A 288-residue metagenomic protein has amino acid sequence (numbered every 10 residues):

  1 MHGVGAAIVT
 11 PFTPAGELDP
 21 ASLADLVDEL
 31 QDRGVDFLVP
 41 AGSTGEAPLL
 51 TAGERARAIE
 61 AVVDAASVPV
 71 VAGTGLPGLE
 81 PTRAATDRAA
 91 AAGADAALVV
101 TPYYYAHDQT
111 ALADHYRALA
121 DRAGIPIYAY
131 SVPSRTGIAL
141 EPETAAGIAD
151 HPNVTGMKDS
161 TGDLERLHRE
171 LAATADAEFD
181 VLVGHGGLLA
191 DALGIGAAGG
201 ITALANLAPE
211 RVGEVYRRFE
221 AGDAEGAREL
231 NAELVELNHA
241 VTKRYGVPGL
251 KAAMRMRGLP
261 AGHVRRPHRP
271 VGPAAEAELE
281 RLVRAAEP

Functional and structural regions predicted by a protein language model:
H2-A6, T10-T136: Active-site beta->alpha loop and helix N-cap motifs at the rims of alpha/beta catalytic domains
G3, A7-V9, L26-E29, R33 (+2 more regions): C-terminal alpha-helical cap/extension of soluble enzyme domains
L23, R55, I59, T82 (+7 more regions): A general structural signal for well-ordered alpha-helical segments in protein cores
D64-V68, A92-G93, R122-I125, D150-N153 (+4 more regions): Short helix-capping segments at alpha-helix termini
L76, P133, G186-G187, V247: Short glycine-enriched loops at secondary-structure junctions
R122, R135-L234, N238: Catalytic alpha/beta core domains of metabolic enzymes, predominantly
S131, V154, R266: Glycine-rich phosphate-binding "P-loop"
